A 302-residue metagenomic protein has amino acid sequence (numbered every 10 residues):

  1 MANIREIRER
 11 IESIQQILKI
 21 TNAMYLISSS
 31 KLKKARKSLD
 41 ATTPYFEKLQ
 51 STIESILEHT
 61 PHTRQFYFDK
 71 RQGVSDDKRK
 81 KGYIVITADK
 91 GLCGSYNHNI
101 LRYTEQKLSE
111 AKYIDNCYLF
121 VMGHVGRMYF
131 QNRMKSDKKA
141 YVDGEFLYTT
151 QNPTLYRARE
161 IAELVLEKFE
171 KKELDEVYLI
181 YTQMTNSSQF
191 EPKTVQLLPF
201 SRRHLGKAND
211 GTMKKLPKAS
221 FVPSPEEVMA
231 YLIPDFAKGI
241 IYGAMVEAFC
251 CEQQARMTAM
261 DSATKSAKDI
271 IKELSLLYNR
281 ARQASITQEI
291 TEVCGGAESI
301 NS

Functional and structural regions predicted by a protein language model:
M1-S302: C-terminal beta-strand-loop-alpha-helix "lid" module of Rossmann-like NAD(P)-dependent dehydrogenases
